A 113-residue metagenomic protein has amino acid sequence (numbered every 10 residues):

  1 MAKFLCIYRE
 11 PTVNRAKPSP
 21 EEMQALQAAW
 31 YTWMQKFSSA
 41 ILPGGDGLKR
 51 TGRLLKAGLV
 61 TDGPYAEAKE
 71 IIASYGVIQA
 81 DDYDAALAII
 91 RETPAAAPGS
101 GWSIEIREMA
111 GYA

Functional and structural regions predicted by a protein language model:
M1-A113: Conserved, structured core segments of small domains
